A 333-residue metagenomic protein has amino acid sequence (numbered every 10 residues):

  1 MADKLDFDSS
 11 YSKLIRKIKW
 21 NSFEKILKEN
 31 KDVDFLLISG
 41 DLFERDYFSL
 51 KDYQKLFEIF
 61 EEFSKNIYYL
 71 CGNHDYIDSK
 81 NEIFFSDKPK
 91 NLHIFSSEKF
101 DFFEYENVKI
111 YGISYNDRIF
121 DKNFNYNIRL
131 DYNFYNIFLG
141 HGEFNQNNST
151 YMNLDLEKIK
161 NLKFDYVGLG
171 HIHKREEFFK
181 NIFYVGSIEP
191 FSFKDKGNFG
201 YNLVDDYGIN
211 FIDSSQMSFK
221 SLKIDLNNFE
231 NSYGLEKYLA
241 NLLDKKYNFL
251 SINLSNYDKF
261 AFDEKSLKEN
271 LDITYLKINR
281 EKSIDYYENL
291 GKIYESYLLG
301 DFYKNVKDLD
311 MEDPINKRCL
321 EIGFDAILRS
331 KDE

Functional and structural regions predicted by a protein language model:
M1-K55, L130, K317, I322 (+1 more regions): N-terminal active-site segment of His-dependent metallophosphoesterases
F7-S10, L14, F35, E44-F193 (+1 more regions): His/Asp/Glu-rich metal-coordinating catalytic cores of metallo-dependent phosphodiesterases/hydrolases acting on
S10-K17, K109-S114, Q216-E230: Acidic/glycine-enriched edge-of-secondary-structure segments
W20, E24-K28, Q54-F57, E61 (+2 more regions): Amphipathic, non-transmembrane alpha-helical secondary structure
N21-L27, Y69, K194-L203: A short, conserved beta-to-alpha structural element at the edge of catalytic cores that scaffolds binding
S39, G170, N253-S255: Conserved residues at the C-terminal ends of beta-strands
G170-L235: A conserved active-site cap/scaffold subdomain adjacent to cofactor or substrate pockets
Y207-E333: Accessory, non-catalytic peripheral segments of nucleic-acid enzymes
